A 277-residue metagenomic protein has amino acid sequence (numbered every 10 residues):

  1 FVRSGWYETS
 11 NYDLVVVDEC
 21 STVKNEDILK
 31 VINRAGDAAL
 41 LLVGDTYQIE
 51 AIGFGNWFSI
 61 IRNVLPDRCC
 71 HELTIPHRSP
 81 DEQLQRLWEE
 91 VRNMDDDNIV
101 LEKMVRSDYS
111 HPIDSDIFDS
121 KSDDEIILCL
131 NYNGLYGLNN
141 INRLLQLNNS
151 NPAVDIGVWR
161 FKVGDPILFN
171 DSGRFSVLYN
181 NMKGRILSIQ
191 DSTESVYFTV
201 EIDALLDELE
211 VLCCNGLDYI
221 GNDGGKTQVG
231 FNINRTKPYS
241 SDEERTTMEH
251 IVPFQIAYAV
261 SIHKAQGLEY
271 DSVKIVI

Functional and structural regions predicted by a protein language model:
F1-R34, T74-H77, M94: Conserved P-loop NTPase motor core of helicases/translocases
G5, K24-N25, D45, F175-M182 (+1 more regions): SF2 helicase motor core recognition
W6-T9, I32-D37, N63-P66, L268: Conserved catalytic network of the ASCE P-loop NTPase/AAA+ motor domain
W6-Y7, V31-I32, F118-D119, V158-W159 (+3 more regions): Replace "in large, NTP-powered and nucleic-acid-processing enzymes" with "in large, NTP-powered factors and other
V15, L41-L42, I127, I275: Hydrophobic positions in the central parallel beta-sheet of the AAA+
N33, V43, Y47-Y179, K183-S192 (+2 more regions): Conserved helicase motor core of P-loop NTPases
M182, S188-T193, Y197-I277: C-terminal accessory regions
